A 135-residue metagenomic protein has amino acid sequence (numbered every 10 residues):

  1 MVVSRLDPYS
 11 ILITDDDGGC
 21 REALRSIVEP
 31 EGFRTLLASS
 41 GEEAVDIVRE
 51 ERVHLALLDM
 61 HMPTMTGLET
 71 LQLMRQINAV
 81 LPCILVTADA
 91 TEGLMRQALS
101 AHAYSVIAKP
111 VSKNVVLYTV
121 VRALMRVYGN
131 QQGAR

Functional and structural regions predicted by a protein language model:
G18-L36, A101: Two-component/phosphorelay signaling modules centered on CheY-like receiver
S39-E43, T66-E69: Acidic catalytic/metal-coordinating carboxylates
D46, L68-V80: Short amphipathic alpha-helix used as the core "switch/output" element in two-component signaling
E51-L57: Active-site beta3 strand of CheY-like receiver
M62: Receiver (REC) domain active-site loop signature in two-component systems and cognate sites in sensor histidine kinases
E69, A90-V106: Alpha4 helix (beta4-alpha4-beta5 surface) of REC/receiver domains from two-component response regulators
G93, V111-V121: C-terminal output helix
